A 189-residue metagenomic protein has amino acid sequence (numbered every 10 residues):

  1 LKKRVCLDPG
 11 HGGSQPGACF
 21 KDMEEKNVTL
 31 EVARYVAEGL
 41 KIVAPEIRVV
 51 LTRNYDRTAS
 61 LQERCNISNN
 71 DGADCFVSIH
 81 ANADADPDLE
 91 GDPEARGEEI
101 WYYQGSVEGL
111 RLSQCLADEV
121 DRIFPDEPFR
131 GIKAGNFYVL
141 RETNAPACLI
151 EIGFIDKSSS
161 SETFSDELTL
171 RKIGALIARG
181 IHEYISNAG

Functional and structural regions predicted by a protein language model:
K2-R4, N27-G189: Active-site-proximal helix/loop segments of hydrolytic enzymes
V5-C19: Short, surface-exposed beta-strand segments enriched in small/polar/acidic residues
P16-E31: Glycine- and acidic-residue-enriched helix-capping/strand-helix junction motifs
